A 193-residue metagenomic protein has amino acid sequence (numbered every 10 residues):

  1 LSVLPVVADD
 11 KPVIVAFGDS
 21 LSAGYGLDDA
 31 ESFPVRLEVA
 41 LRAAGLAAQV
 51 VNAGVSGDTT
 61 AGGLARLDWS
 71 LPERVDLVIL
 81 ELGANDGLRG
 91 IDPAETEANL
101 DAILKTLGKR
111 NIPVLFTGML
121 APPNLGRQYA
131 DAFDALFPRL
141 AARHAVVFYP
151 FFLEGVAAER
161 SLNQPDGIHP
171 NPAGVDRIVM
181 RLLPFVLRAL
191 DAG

Functional and structural regions predicted by a protein language model:
L1, G18-D19, A173: Membrane-interface segments of envelope glycosyltransferases acting on lipid-linked substrates or membrane lipids
V3-P5: N-terminal signal peptide c-region/cleavage motif recognized by signal peptidases
V7-S56, R66-R74: Serine-esterase "nucleophile elbow" of acetyl-processing enzymes
L46, G62-G193: Alpha-helical cap/lid subdomain in secreted, periplasmic, or secretory-pathway luminal O-acyl-processing enzymes
G57-A61: Acidic-and-aromatic substrate-binding clefts and catalytic sites of carbohydrate-active enzymes
